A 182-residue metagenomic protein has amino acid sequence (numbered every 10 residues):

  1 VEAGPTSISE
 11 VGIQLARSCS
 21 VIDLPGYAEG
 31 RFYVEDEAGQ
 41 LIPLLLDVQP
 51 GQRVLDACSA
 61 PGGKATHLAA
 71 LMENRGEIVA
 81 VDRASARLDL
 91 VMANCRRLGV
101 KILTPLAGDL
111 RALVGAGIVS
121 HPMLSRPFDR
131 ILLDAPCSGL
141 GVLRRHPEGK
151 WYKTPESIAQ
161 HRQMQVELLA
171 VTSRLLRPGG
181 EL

Functional and structural regions predicted by a protein language model:
V1-L182: S-adenosylmethionine
